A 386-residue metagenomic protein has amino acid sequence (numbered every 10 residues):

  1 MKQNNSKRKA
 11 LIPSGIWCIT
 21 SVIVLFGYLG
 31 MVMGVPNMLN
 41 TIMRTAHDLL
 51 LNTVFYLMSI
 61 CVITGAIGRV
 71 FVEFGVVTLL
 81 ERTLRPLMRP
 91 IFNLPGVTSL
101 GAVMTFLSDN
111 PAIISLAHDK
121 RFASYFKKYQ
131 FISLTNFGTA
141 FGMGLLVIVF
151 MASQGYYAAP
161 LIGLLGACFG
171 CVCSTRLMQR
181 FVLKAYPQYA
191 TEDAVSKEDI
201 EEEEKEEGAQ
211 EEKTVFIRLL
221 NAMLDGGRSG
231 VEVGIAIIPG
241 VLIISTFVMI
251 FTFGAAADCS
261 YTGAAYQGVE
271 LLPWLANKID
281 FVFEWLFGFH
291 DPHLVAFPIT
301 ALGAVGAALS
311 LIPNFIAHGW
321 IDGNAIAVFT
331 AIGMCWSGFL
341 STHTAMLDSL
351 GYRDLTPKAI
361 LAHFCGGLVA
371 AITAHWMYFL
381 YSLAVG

Functional and structural regions predicted by a protein language model:
M1-L11, A46, G75-L84, G101-H118 (+3 more regions): Hydrophobic alpha-helical transmembrane segments
M1-P13, F181-R228: Intrinsically disordered, low-complexity non-transmembrane regions of multi-pass membrane transporters
K2-L11, G15-V72: N-terminal signal-anchor module of multipass membrane proteins
N4-I19, G226-L242, L355-H363: Alpha-helical transmembrane segments and their helix-start/interface "positive-inside/aromatic belt" motifs in integral
W17-G30, C61-G68, L146-V147, L164-R180 (+2 more regions): Hydrophobic core segments of alpha-helical transmembrane domains in multi-pass membrane transport and ion-translocation
V35, T64, R69-E81, E212-A307: Transmembrane helical segments that form the transport core of multi-pass membrane transport proteins
I67-S99, H118-A123, F283: Membrane-embedded helical hairpins/re-entrant loop segments and their flanking transmembrane helices within multi-pass
A112-L177, V305-G386: C-terminal transmembrane helix pair
